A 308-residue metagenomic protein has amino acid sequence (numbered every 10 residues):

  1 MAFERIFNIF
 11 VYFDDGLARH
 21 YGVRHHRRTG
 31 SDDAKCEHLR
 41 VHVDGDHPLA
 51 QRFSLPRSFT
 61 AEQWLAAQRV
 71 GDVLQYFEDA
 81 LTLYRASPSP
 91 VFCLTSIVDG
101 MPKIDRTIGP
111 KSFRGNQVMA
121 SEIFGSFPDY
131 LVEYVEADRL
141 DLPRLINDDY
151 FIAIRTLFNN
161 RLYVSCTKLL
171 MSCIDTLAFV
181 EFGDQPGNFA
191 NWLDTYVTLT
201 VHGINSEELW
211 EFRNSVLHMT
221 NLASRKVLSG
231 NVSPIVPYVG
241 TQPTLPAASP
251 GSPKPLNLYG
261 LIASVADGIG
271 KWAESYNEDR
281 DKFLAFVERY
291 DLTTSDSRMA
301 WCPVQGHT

Functional and structural regions predicted by a protein language model:
M1-Y130, T195-T198, I204, R280-T308: Terminal, compositionally biased low-complexity regions
D129-D138: Boundary/linker elements of alpha-helical solenoid repeat scaffolds
A137-L145, T176: Alpha-helical solenoid scaffolds in large eukaryotic transport, assembly, and signaling factors
N147, I154, C166, S206-L209: Hydrophobic packing residues in well-ordered alpha-helices of helical domains and bundles
D149-L157, F212-V216: Solvent-exposed, amphipathic alpha-helical segments
A153-D194: Short, contiguous, well-structured surface segments enriched in hydrophobic/aromatic residues
T176-G183, T195, L199, S215-A223: Amphipathic alpha-helical interaction surfaces
V201-K282, V287-L292, D296-M299: Long, charged low-complexity segments
